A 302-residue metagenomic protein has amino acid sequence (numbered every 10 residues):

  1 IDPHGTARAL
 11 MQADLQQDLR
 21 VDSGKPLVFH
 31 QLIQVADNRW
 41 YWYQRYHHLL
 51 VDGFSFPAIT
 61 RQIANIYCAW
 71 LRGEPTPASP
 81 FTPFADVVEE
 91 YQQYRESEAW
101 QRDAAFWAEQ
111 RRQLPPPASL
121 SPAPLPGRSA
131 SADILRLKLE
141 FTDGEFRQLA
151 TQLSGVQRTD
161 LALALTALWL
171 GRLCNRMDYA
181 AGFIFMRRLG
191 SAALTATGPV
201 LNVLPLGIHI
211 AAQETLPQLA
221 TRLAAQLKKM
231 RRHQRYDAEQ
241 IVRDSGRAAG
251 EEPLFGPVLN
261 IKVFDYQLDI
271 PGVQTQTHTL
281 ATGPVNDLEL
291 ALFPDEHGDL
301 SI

Functional and structural regions predicted by a protein language model:
I1-A9, A13, G24-P26, R61 (+2 more regions): Short amphipathic alpha-helices and their capping loops
I1-Q44, E109, P116, S131-G144 (+3 more regions): Acyl-thioester-dependent condensation/acyltransferase catalytic cores
I33-A85: Active-site-proximal acidic secondary-structure segment that organizes catalysis
N38-R39, Q92-A104, A132, T151-T166 (+1 more regions): His-Asp-centered acyl/peptidyl-transfer active-site segments
R45-H47, F264, D295-H297: C-terminal lobe/hinge of AMP-binding adenylation domains
F54-I63, M177-I184, V200, A211-L219 (+2 more regions): Extended, hydrophobic beta-loop-alpha segments that form or line the acyl/peptidyl-thioester binding and transfer paths
I63-T82, Q110, P117, M230-V242 (+1 more regions): A short N-terminal helical cap/helix-turn-helix that marks the beginning of AMP-binding/adenylate-forming
